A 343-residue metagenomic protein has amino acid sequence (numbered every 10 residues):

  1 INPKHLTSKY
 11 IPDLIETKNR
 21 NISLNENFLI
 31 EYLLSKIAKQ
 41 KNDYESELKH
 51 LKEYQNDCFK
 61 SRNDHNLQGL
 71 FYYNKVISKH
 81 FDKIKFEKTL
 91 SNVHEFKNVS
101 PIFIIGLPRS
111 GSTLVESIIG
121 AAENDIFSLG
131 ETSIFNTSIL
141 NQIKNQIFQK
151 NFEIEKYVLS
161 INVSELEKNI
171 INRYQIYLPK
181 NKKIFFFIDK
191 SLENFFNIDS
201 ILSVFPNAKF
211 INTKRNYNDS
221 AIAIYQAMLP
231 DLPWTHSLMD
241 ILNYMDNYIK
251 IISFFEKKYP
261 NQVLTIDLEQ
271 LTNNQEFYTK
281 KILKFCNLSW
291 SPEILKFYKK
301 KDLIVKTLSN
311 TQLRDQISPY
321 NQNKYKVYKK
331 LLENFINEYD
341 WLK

Functional and structural regions predicted by a protein language model:
I1-N2, S35: Conserved small-residue packing positions in alpha-helical repeats and bundles
N2-P12: Helix-turn-helix repeat elements of alpha-solenoid scaffolds
I11-S23, I30-P101, K150-K156, K168-K183 (+2 more regions): PAPS-dependent sulfotransferases, especially Golgi type II membrane carbohydrate sulfotransferases
S91-F205, T213: Phosphate-binding active sites in nucleotide-utilizing proteins
I126, A208, V263: Short, conserved active-site loop motifs that form the nucleotide-linked donor/cofactor pocket
S133-F135, R215-S220, L271-T272: Conserved nucleotide-binding/hydrolysis micro-motifs of P-loop NTPases
L192-N194, Q270-Q275: Acidic, metal-coordinating catalytic cores used for nucleic-acid/nucleotide bond scission and strand-transfer chemistry
I201-F205, I211-T235: Conserved P-loop NTPase nucleotide-binding/switch module
